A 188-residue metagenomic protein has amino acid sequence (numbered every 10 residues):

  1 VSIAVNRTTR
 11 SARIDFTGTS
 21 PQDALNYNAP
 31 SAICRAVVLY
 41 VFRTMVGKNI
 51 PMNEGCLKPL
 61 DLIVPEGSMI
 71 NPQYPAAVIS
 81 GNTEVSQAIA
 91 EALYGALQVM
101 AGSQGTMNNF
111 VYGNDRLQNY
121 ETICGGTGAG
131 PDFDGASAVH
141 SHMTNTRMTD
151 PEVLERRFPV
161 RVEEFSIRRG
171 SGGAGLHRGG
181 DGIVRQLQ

Functional and structural regions predicted by a protein language model:
V1-Q188: Glycine/proline-enriched, intrinsically flexible loops and inter-domain linkers
